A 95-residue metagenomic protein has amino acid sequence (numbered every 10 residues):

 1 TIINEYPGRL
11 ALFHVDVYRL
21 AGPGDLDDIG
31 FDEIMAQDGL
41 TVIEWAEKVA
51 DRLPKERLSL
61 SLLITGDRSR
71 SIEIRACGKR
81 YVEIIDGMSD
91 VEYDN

Functional and structural regions predicted by a protein language model:
T1-F13, Y18-G30: N-terminal phosphate/diphosphate-binding loop that engages ATP/GTP or pyrophosphate donors across diverse enzyme folds
A21-L26, D32-N95: Short phosphate-coordinating micro-motif centered on Lys-Gly-acidic
